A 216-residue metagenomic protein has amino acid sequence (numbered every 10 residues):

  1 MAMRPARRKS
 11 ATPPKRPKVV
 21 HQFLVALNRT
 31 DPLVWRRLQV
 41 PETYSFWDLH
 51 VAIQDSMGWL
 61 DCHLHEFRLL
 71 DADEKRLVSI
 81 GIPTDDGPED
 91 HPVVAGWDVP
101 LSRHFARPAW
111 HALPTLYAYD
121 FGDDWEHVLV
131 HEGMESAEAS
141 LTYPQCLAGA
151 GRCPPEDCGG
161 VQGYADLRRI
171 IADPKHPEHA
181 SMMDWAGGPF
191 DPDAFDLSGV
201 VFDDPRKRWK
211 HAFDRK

Functional and structural regions predicted by a protein language model:
M1-K216: Short linear regulatory motifs enriched in tryptophan with gly/pro/ser
